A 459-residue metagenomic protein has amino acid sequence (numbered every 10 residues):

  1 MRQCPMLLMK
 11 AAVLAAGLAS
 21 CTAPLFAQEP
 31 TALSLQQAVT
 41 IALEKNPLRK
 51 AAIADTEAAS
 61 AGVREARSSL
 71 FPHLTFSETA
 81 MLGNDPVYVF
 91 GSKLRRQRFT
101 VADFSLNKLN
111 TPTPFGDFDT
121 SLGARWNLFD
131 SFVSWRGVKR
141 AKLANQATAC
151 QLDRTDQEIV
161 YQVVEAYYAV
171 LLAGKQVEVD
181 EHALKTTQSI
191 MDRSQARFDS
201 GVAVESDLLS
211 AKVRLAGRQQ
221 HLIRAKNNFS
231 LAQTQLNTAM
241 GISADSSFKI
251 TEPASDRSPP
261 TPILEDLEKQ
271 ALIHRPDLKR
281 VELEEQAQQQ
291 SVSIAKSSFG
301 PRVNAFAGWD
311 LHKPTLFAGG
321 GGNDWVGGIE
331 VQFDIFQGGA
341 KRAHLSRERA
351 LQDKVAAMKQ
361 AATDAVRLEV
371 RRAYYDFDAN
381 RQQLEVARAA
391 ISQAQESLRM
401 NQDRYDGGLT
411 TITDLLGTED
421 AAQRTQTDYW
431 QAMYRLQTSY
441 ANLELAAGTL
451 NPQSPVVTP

Functional and structural regions predicted by a protein language model:
Q3, F26-Q28, L82-N84, D428-P459: Acidic, low-complexity, intrinsically disordered peripheral segments
K10-A23: Bacterial N-terminal signal peptides
A27-T79, D85-V87, N127, A244 (+7 more regions): Bacterial Sec-pathway N-terminal export signals of envelope proteins
E29-P30, S77-G123, I250-L264, S293 (+2 more regions): Small/polar, glycine/serine/threonine/aspartate-rich low-complexity segments that form flexible
K50-A54, R67-S68, P112-D117, L128-D156 (+7 more regions): Sec/SRP-type N-terminal targeting helices
S68, Q188, G217-I242, A389-T449: Short segments within alpha-helical structural elements
S77-G83, N127, A173, R197 (+5 more regions): Outer-membrane beta-barrel pore domains and translocons
R154-Q270, D376, N380, M400 (+1 more regions): Periplasmic alpha-helical coiled-coil/stalk elements that build and connect Gram-negative outer-membrane
